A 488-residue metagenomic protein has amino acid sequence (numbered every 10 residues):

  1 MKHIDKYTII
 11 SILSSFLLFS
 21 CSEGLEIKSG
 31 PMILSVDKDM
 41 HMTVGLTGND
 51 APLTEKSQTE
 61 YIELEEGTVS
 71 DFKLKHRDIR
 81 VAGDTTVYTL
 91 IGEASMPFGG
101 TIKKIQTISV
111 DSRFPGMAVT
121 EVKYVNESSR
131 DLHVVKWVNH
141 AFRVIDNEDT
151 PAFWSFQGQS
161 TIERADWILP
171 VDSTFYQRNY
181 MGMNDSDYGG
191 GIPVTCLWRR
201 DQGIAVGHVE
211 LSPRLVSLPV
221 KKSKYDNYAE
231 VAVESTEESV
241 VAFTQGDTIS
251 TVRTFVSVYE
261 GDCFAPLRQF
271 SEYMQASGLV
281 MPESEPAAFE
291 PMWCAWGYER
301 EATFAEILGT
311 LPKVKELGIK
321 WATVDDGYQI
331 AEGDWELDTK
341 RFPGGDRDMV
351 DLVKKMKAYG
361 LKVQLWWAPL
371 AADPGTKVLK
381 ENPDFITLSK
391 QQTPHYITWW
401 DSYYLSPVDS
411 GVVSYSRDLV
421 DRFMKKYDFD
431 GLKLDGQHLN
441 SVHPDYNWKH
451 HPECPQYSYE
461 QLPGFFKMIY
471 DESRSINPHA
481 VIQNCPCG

Functional and structural regions predicted by a protein language model:
L13-E26: Bacterial Sec-dependent signal peptides at the C-terminal "C-region" and cleavage site
G24-K221: Polysaccharide-binding surfaces and accessory modules of carbohydrate-active proteins
P31, V241-E260: Short Pro-Gly-centered flexible turn/kink motifs
K222-S223, Y328-N382, T387, I469-S475: Acidic/aromatic-lined carbohydrate-recognition and catalytic surfaces of CAZymes acting on diverse glycans
M281-M292, E299-E301, L365-K426: Active-site-adjacent "subsite" loops/lids of carbohydrate-active enzymes
F289-C294, A322-V324, V363-W367, L432-L434 (+1 more regions): Hydrophobic faces of well-ordered beta-strands that scaffold small-molecule active sites in alpha/beta enzyme cores
E306-Y328, K426: Catalytic domains of carbohydrate-active enzymes, especially glycoside hydrolases
R347-D348, T393-G488: Active-site neighborhood of glycoside hydrolase catalytic domains
